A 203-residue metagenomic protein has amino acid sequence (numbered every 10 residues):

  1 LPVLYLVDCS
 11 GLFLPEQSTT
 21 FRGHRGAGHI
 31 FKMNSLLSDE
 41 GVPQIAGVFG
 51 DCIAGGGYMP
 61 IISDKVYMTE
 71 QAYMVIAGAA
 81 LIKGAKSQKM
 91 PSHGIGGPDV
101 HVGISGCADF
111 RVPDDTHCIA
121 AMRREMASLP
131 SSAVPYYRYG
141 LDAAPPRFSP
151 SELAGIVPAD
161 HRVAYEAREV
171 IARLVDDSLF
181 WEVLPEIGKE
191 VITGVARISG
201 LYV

Functional and structural regions predicted by a protein language model:
L1-P15, A196-V203: A structural preference for short, pocket-lining loop segments at secondary-structure junctions
P2, F21-R25, Y67-M68, V157-E166: Short low-complexity stretches enriched in small and charged residues
P2, F31-N34, V42-P43, K189-G194 (+1 more regions): Short glycine-rich loop/turn motifs
V7-V134: Conserved catalytic cores of soluble enzyme domains, especially glycine-rich substrate-binding beta-alpha loops
E16, E40, E70, E125 (+5 more regions): Glutamate identity and glutamate-enriched acidic tracts
T19-T20, I82-K83, E125-M126, P145-L153 (+1 more regions): Short amphipathic alpha-helical patches
F110-I171: Terminal amphipathic helices with adjacent charged low-complexity linkers/tails
R162-V203: Non-catalytic terminal/interface segments that mediate subunit docking, oligomerization, and allosteric communication
